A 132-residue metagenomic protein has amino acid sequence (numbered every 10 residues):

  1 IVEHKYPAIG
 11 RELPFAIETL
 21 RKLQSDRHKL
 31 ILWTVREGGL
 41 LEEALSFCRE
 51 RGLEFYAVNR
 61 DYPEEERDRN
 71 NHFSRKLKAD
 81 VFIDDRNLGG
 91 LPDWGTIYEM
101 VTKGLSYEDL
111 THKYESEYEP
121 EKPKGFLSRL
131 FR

Functional and structural regions predicted by a protein language model:
I1-R132: HAD-like aspartate-dependent phosphatase fold
